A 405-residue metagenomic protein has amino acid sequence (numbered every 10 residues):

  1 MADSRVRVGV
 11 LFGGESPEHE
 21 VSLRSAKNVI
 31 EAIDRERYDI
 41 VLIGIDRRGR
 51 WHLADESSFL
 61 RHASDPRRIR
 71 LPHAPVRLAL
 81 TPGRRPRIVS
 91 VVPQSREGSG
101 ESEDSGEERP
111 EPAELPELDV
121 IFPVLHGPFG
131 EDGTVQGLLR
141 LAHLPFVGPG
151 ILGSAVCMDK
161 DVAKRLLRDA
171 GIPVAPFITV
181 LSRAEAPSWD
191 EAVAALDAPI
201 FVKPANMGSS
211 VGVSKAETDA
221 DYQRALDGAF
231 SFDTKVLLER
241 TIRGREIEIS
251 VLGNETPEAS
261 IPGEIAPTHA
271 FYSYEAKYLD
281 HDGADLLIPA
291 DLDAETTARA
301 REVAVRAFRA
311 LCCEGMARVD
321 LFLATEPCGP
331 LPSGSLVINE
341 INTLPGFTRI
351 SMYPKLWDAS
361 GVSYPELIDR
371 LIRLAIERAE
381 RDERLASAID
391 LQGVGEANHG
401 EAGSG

Functional and structural regions predicted by a protein language model:
M1-V147, I151-L152, V156-M158, V162 (+6 more regions): ATP-binding N-terminal substructure of ATP-dependent carboxylate-amine bond-forming enzymes
A2-V6, F12-E15, R35, G171 (+1 more regions): ATP-dependent carboxylate activation and anion-phosphoryl transfer catalytic cores that bind Mg-ATP to form
S22, V174-T179, I200-R224, E246-E248 (+1 more regions): Glycine-rich phosphate-binding loop of ATP-grasp-fold ATP-dependent ligases
I40, P145-F146, V174, I200 (+1 more regions): Hydrophobic beta-strand scaffold residues
L166-V174, G228: Basic phosphate/pyrophosphate-binding loop/patch that engages nucleotide-derived ligands
L167-R168, V193-V211, D233-R243, I247: ATP-grasp fold ATP-binding core
E217-E302, L323-V337: Phosphate-binding site of ATP-dependent enzymes
